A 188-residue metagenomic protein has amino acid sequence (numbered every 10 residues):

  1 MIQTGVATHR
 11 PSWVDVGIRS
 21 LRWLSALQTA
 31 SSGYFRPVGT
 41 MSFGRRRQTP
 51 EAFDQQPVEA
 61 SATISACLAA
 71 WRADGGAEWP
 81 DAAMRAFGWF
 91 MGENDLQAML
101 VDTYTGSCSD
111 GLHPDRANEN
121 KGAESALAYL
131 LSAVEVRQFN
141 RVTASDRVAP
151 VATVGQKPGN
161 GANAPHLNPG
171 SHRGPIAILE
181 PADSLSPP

Functional and structural regions predicted by a protein language model:
M1-P188: Glycan-recognition and catalytic cores of secretory/periplasmic carbohydrate-active enzymes
